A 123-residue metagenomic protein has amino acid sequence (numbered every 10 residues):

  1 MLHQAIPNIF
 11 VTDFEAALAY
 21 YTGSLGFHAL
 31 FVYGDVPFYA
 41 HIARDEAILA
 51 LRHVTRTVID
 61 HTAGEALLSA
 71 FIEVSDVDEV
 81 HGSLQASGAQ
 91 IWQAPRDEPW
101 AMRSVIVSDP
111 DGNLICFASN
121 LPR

Functional and structural regions predicted by a protein language model:
M1-I6, H28-E73, E79-S108, S119-R123: Vicinal oxygen chelate
V11-D13, D35: Conserved beta-strand-loop-alpha-helix junction that forms the acyl-donor binding cleft
F14, V77-D78: Residues at or immediately preceding the N-termini of alpha-helices
A17-T22, L84, D109-G112: Conserved active-site tyrosine of GNAT-family acetyltransferases
